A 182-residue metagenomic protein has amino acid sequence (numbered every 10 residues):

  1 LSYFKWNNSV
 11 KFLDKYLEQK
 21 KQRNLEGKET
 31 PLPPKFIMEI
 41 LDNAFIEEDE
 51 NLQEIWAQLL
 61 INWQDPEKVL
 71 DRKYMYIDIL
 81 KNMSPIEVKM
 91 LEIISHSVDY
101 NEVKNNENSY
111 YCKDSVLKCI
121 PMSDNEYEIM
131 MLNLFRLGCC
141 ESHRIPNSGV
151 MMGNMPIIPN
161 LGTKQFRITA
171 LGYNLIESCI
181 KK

Functional and structural regions predicted by a protein language model:
L1-M83: Charged, alpha-helical interface segments at or near domain boundaries
P31-K35, L117-G153, L161-T163: Short amphipathic alpha-helical interaction segments
M38, E48-W63, E141-K182: Accessory beta->alpha helical hairpin/"wing" motif in late/C-terminal subdomains of nucleic-acid enzymes
D71-I120: Short amphipathic alpha-helical interface segments
M75-I79, M130, L171: Short, hydrophobic/aromatic alpha-helical segments in well-folded domains
S95, D99, F135, C139 (+1 more regions): Hydrophobic/aromatic-lined pockets within catalytic cores
H96, M130-L134, G172: Compact DNA/chromatin-associated regulatory and scaffold domains in nuclear/nucleoid proteins
